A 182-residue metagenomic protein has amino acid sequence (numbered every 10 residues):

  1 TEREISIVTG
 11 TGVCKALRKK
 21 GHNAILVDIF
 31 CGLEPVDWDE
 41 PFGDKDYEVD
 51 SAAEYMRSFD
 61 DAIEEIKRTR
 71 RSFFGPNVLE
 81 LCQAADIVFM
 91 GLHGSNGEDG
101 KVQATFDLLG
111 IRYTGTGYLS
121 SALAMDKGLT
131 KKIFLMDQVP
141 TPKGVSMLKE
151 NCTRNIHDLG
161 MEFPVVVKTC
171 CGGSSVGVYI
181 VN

Functional and structural regions predicted by a protein language model:
T1-L119, L123-M125, L129, M136 (+1 more regions): ATP-binding N-terminal substructure of ATP-dependent carboxylate-amine bond-forming enzymes
S6, P142-S146, P164-N182: Glycine-rich phosphate-binding loop of ATP-grasp-fold ATP-dependent ligases
K20-H22, P140, S174: Residue-level signal for beta-strand positions within conserved beta-sheet cores that form or flank
A84-I87, F163, V167: Generic hydrophobic-segment detector
I133-T141: Basic phosphate/pyrophosphate-binding loop/patch that engages nucleotide-derived ligands
D158-G160: Acidic (Asp/Glu)-rich catalytic clusters
